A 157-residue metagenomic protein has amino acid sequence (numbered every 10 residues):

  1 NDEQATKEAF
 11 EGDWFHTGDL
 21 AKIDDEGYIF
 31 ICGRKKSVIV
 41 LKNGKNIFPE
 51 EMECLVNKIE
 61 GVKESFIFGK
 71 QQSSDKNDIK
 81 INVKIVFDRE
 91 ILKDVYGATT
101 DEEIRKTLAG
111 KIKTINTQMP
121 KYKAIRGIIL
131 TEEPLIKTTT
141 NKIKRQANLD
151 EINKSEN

Functional and structural regions predicted by a protein language model:
N1-G18, P49-E53: Conserved ANL (AMP-binding/adenylate-forming) active-site segment centered on the GW(Y/F)…HTG consensus within
T6, K35, T131: Glycine-rich, flexible loop/turn motifs
T6-F10, I39, L135: Short clusters of hydrophobic/aromatic residues that line enzyme substrate/ligand-binding pockets
G12, T17-G18, K63, T131-E133: Short loop/turn microsegments at loop-to-beta-strand junctions
L20-K121: AMP-binding/adenylate-forming catalytic core of the ANL superfamily
F66-G69, K113-N157: Conserved C-terminal "lid"/linker of ANL adenylate-forming enzymes
